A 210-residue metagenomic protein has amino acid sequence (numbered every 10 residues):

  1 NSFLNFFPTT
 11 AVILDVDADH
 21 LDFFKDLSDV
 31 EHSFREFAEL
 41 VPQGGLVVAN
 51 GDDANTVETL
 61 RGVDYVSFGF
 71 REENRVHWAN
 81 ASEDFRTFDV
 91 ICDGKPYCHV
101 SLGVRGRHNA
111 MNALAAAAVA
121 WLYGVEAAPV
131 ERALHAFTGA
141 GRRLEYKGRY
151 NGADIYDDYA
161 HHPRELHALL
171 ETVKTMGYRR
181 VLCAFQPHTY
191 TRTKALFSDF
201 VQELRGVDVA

Functional and structural regions predicted by a protein language model:
N1, I155-H161: Switch II (G3) loop of P-loop NTPases
L4-I155, Y178-R179: Acidic, Mg2+-coordinating active-site environments of NTP-dependent enzymes
A140-R142, Y159, R164-V209: Active-site beta-alpha connecting loops in nucleotide-dependent enzymes
